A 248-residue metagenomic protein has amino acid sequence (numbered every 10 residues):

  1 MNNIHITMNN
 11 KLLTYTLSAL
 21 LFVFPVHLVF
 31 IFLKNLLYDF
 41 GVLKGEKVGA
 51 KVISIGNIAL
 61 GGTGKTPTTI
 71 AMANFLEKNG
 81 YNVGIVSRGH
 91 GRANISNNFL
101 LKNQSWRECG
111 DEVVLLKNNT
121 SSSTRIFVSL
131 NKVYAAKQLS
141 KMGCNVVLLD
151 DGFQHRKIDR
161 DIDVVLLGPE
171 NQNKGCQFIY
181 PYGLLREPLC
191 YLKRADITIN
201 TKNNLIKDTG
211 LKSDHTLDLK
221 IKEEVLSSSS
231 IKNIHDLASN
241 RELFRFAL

Functional and structural regions predicted by a protein language model:
N2-K51: A transmembrane-helix-recognition feature enriched in membrane-embedded lipid enzymes and envelope glyco-/phospholipid
N3-N10, N173-L248: C-terminal accessory "lid"/substrate-recognition subdomains
N35-L101, N204, N240: Walker A (P-loop) phosphate-binding motif
G49, G80, S123, A195 (+1 more regions): A generic structural signal for alpha->beta connector loops
I55, L167, L217-L219: Hydrophobic residues at beta-strand termini and immediately following loops that shape nucleotide-binding pockets
Y81-V83, D163, D214-T216: Hydrophobic anchor at the start of a short beta-strand that flanks the dinucleotide cofactor-binding loop
G84-V86, V165, E242-L248: Conserved beta-strand elements of the Class I
H90-R92, S96-D208: Phosphate/Mg2+-binding loops and adjacent switch elements in nucleotide/diphosphate-handling enzyme cores
